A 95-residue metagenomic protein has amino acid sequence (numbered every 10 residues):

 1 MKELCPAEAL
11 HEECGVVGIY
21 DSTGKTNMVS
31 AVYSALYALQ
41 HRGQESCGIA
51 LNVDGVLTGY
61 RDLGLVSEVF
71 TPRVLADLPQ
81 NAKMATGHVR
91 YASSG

Functional and structural regions predicted by a protein language model:
M1-G95: N-terminal glutamine amidotransferase
